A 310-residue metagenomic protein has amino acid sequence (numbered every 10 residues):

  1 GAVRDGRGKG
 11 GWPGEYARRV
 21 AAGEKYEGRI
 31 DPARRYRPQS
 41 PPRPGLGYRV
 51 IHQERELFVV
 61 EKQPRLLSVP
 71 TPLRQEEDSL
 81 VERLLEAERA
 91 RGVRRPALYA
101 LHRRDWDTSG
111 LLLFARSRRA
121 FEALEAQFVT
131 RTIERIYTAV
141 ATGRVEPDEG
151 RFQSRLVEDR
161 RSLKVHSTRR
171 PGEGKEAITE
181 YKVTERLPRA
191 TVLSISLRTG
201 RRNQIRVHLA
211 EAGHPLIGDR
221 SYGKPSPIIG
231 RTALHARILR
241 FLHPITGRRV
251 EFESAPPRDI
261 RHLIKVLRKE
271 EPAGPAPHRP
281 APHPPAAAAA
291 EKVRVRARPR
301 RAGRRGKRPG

Functional and structural regions predicted by a protein language model:
G1-S162, K175, A233, E253 (+3 more regions): RNA pseudouridine synthases
E24-Y26, R201, R248: Structural motif
V50, A141, E180-V183, L216: Conserved hydrophobic positions within beta-strands
R74-L84, S117-R118, V129, E158 (+3 more regions): Pseudouridine synthase
H102-R103, R169-E173, K182, I228-G230: Short Gly/Pro-enriched turn/cap motifs at secondary-structure boundaries
G150, S154, A177-T179, T191 (+2 more regions): Short beta-strand segments
I178, E185, L197, H243-P244: Short, acidic, Ser/Thr-enriched surface-loop or helix-capping motifs
